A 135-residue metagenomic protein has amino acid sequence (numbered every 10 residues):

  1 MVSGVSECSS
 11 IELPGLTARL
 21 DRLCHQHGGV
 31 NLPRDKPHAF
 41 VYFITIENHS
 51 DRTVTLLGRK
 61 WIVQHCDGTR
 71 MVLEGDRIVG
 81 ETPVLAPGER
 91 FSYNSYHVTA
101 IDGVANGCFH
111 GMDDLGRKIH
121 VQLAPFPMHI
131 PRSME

Functional and structural regions predicted by a protein language model:
V2-P37: Low-complexity, acidic Ser/Thr/Pro/Gly-rich terminal tails and inter-domain linkers that flank the onset of structured
G15, D51, G68-R70, G88 (+1 more regions): Detector for glycine-centered tight turns/loop "hinges" at secondary-structure junctions
P37-F43, V104-N106: Short, solvent-exposed loop/turn segments enriched in Ser/Thr/Gly
T45-S50: Asparagine-centered strand-capping/turn motif at beta-strand->loop junctions
R52-M71: Short acidic, flexible loop segments centered on an aromatic residue
H65-G68, G80-R90, M128-E135: Short, surface-exposed linear segments at secondary-structure transitions and domain or protein termini
M71-D102: Intrinsically disordered, low-complexity Pro/Gly/Ser/Thr-rich segments with frequent PxxP/GP/PP motifs and embedded
H97-E135: Terminal connector regions
